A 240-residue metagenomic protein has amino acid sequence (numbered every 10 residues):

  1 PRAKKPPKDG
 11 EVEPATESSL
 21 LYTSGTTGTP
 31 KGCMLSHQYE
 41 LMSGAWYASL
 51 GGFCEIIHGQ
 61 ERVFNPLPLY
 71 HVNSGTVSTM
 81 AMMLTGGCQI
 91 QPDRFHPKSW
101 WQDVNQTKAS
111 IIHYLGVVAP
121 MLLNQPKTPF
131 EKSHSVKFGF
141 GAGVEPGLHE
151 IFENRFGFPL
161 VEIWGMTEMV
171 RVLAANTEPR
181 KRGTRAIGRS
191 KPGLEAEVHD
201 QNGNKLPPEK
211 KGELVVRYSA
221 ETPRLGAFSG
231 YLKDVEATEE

Functional and structural regions predicted by a protein language model:
K4-A15, L20-N65, T85-G87: Conserved adenylate-forming
D9, K98-W101, T128, E239: Short hydrophobic/charged patches on amphipathic alpha-helices used for structural packing and interfaces
D9-V12, T184-S190, E240: Short Gly/Pro-enriched turn/cap motifs at secondary-structure boundaries
M34-S36, L173-T177, H199-D200, V216-R217: Short beta-strand-to-turn element immediately C-terminal to the catalytic PLP-Schiff-base lysine in fold type I
L41-R62, Y70-S110, M121, Q125: Conserved AMP-binding/adenylation subdomain of ANL enzymes
L84-G87, W101, Q106-L115, L123-R182 (+2 more regions): Gly/Ser/Thr-rich phosphate-binding loop
L115-V118, A220: Beta->alpha turn/N-cap motifs
N204-E240: Conserved ATP/PPi-binding loop(s) of AMP-dependent carboxylate-activating enzymes
